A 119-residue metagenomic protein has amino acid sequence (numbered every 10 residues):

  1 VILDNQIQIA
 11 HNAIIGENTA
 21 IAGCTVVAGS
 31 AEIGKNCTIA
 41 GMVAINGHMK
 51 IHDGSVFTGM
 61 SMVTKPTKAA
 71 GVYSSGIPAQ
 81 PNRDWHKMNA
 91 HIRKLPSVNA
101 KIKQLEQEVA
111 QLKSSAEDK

Functional and structural regions predicted by a protein language model:
V1-P81: Structural signal for interior beta-strand "rungs" in well-ordered beta-sheet cores of soluble enzyme domains
Q80-K119: Long, leucine- and charge-enriched amphipathic alpha-helices that form heptad-repeat coiled-coil/leucine-zipper-like
